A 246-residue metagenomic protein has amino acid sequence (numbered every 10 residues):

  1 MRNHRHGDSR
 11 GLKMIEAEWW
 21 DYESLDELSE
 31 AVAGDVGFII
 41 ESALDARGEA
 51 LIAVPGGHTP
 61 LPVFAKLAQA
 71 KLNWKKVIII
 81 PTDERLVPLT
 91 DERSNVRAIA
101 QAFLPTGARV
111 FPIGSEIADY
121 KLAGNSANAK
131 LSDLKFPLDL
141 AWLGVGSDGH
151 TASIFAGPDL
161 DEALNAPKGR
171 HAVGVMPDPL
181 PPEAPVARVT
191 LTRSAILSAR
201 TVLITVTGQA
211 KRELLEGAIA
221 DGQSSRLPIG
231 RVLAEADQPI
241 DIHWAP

Functional and structural regions predicted by a protein language model:
R2, H6-I52: N-terminal glycine-/serine-/threonine-rich phosphate-binding loop
M14, K75-W142: Ligand-binding beta-strand-loop-alpha-helix segment within the catalytic cores of soluble metabolic enzymes
G48-P55, D139-A141: Short glycine-rich phosphate-binding loop at a beta-alpha junction
V54-T59, L143-S147, T207: Glycine-rich beta-strand-to-loop/alpha-helix junction loops that act as flexible
K66-W74, R97-Q101, A156-A166, A220-D221: A glycine- and small-aliphatic-rich helix-loop capping segment at beta-alpha/alpha-beta transitions that lines
A70-I78, L164-A166, S194-A199, L233-D237: Short, conserved loop/helix-junction motifs that constitute active-site signature segments in enzyme catalytic cores
S147-S194: Class I SAM-dependent methyltransferase SAM-binding "motif I" and its flanking Rossmann-like core
T192-S194, S198-P246: ATP/nucleoside-binding phosphotransfer catalytic cores, i.e., glycine-rich phosphate-binding loops
